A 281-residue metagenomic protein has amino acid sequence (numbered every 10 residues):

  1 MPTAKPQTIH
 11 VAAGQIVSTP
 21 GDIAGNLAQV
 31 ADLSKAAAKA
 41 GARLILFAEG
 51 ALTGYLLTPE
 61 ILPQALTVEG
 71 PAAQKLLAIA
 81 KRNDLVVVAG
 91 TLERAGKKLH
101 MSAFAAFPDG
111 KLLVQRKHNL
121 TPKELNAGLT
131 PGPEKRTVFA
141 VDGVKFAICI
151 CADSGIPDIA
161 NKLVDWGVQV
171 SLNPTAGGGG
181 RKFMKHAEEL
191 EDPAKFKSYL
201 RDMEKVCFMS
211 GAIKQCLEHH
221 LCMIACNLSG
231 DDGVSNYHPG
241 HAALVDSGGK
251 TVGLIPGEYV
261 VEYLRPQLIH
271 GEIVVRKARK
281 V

Functional and structural regions predicted by a protein language model:
P2-L44: N-terminal glycine-/serine-/threonine-rich phosphate-binding loop
V11, N26, A37-Q64, A80 (+4 more regions): Active-site beta-strand/loop signature of hydrolases that rely on acidic residues for catalysis
G14-G21, L57-Q64, G143-F146, D192-L200: Short, basic, glycine/proline-bearing loop/turn elements
T53, F104, Q115-N119, A243 (+1 more regions): Short beta->alpha transition motifs characteristic of CBS
V68, R94-A194, L200-S210, Y263-P266 (+1 more regions): Active-site catalytic loop in hydrolytic enzyme cores
P71-V86, G155-E262: CN hydrolase (nitrilase-like) catalytic-core segments centered on the catalytic cysteine and neighboring Lys/Glu
A89-R94, S229: Short beta-strand-to-loop element that shapes/binds the nucleotide-sugar donor at the catalytic cleft/hinge
